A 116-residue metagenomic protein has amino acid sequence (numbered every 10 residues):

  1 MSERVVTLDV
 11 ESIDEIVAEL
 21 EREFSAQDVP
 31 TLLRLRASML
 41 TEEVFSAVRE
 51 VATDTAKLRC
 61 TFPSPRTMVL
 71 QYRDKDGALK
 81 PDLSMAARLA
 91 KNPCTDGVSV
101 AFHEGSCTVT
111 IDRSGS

Functional and structural regions predicted by a protein language model:
M1-E3, A47-S116: Conserved beta-strand-loop-beta-strand hairpin that lines the nucleotide-binding pocket of ATP/GTP-utilizing enzymes
S2-P30: Helix-loop-beta hinge of the Bergerat
L8-V10, E21-E23, R34, L89 (+1 more regions): Short acidic/polar alpha-helix capping motifs at helix-coil junctions
I13-V17, R34-T41, D82-S84: Generic alpha-helical secondary structure
V17, P30, L35-R36, C107 (+1 more regions): Residue-level signal for functionally critical sites in structured catalytic/ligand-binding pockets
R22-M39, G77: A short, compositionally biased N-terminal segment around positions ~18-40 that is enriched in charged/polar residues
T31-K57: Conserved ATP-binding N-box helix of the HATPase_c
